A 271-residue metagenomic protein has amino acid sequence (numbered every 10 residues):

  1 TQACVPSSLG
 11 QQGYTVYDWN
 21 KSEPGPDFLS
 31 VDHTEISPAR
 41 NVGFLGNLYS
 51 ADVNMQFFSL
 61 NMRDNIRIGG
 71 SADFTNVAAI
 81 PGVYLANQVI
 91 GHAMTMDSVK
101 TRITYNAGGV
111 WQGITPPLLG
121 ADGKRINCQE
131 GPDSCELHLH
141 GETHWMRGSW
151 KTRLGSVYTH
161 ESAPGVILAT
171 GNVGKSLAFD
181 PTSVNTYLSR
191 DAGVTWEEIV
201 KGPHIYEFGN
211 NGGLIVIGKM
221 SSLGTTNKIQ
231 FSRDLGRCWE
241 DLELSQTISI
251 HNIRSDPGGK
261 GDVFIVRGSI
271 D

Functional and structural regions predicted by a protein language model:
T1-Q2, S7-S8, S50-N54, T101-Y105 (+3 more regions): Conserved Ser/Thr-centered positions that define the repeating blades of beta-propeller domains
S8, M62-G70, F74, T115-W150: Surface-exposed loop and turn segments in beta-propeller and other repeat-based domains that flank or scaffold
G13-Y14, F58-A72, L118-K124, T195-G212 (+1 more regions): Conserved blade-ending motifs and adjacent loop-strand segments that build the rim/top face of beta-propeller domains
Y14-F28, A72-V83, N87, S134-P164 (+2 more regions): Structural signature of eukaryotic scaffold interfaces centered on beta-propeller domains
T15, E23-G43, P81-Q88, H92 (+4 more regions): Short beta-strand elements that form the blades of beta-propeller/WD-repeat-like and other beta-sheet-rich scaffold
L45, M96-S98, P181-S183, T226: A detector of repeated loop/turn-to-beta-strand junctions in beta-rich toroidal repeat architectures
V53-F57, A107-W111, A192-V194, G236-R237: Short coil turn/linker residues within repeat-based beta-strand modules
R190, V194-E197, S221-L223, K228-E240: Eukaryotic scaffolding regions of large macromolecular assemblies
